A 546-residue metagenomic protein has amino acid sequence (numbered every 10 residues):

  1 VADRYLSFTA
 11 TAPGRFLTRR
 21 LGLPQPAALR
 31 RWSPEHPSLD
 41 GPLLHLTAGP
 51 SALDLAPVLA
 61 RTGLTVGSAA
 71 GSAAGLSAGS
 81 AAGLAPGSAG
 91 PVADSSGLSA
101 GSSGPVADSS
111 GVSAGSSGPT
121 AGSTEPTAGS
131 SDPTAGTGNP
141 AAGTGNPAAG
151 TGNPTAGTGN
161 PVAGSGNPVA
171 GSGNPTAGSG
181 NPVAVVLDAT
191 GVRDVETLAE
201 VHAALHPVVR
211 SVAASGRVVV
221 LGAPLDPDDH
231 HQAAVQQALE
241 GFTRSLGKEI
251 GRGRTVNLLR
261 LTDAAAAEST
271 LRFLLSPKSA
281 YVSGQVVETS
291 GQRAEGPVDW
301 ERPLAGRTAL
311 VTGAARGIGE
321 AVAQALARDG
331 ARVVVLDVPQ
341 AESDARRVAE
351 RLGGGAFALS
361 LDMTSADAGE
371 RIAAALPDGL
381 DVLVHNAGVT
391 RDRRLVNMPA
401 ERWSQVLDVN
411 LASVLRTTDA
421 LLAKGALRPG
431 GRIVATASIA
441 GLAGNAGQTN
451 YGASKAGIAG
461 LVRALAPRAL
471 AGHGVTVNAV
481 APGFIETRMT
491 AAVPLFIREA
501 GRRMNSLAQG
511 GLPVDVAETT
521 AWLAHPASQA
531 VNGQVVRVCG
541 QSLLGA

Functional and structural regions predicted by a protein language model:
T65-G71, A331-R347: Conserved glycine-rich Rossmann-like NAD(P)H-binding loop of the short-chain dehydrogenase/reductase
T197, R394-L395, R402-W403, G501: Substrate-binding pocket helix/loop in short-chain dehydrogenase/reductase
V235-L239, T418, S454, V462: Active-site helix of classical SDR
G253-T255, Y281-G284, G430, T476 (+1 more regions): Short, small/polar-rich loop/turn modules that mediate ligand/substrate recognition or access, typified
L261-E268, N505-V516, A527: A conserved structural motif in NAD(P)-dependent oxidoreductases
S283-G306, N532-A546: Short C-terminal tail/terminal secondary-structure segment of NAD(P)H-dependent dehydrogenase/reductase domains
S438: Residue(s) in the substrate-gating loop at a strand-loop-helix junction that position the organic substrate next
